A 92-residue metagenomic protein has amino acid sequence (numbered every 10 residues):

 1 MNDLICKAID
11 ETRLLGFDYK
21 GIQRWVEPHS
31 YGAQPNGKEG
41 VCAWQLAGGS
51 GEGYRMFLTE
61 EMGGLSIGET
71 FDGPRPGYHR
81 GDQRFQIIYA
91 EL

Functional and structural regions predicted by a protein language model:
M1-L92: Core beta-strand-centered patch of the WYL/Sm-like small regulatory domain
